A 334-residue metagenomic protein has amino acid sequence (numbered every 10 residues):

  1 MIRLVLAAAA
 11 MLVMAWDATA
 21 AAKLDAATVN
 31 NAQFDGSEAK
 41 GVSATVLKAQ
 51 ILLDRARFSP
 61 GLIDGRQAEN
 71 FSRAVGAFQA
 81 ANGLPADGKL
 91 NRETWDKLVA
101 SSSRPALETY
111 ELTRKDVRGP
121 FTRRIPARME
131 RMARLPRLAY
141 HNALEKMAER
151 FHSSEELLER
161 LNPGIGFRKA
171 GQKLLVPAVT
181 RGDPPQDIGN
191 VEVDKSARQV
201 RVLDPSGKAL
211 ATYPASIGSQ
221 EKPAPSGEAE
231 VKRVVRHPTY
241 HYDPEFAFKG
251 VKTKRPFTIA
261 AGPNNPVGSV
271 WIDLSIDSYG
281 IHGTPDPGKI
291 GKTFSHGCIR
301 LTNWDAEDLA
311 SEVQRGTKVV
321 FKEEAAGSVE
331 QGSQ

Functional and structural regions predicted by a protein language model:
V5-M14: Bacterial N-terminal signal peptides
W16-L62, R104-A133: Acidic, Ser/Thr/Pro/Gly-enriched interdomain connector segments
G41-D87, A148: A short amphipathic alpha-helical interaction element
K48, N70, E93, P105-L107 (+10 more regions): Extracytoplasmic
E69-D116, E159-N190, V319: Extracellular LysM carbohydrate-binding repeats and other cell-envelope/extracellular binding modules
A100-S103, E111, V117-F121, R128-R160 (+1 more regions): Flexible, low-complexity junctional segments that flank or bridge functional domains
S154, G166, P177-G227, V234-H237: Cell wall/extracellular polymer interaction/catalysis modules
K252-Q334: Exported/periplasmic cell-wall-interacting domains
